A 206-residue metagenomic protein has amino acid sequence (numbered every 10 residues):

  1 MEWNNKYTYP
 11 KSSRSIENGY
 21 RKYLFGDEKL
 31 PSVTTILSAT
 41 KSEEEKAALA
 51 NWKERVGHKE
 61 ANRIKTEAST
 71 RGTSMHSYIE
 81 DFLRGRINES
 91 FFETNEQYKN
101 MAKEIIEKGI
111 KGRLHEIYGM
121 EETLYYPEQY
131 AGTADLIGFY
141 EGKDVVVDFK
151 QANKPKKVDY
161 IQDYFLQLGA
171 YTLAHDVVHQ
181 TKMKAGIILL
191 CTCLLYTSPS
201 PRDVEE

Functional and structural regions predicted by a protein language model:
M1-A131: Metal-dependent nuclease catalytic cores that hydrolyze phosphodiester bonds in DNA/RNA, characterized by
I64, K154-Q162: Short histidine-centered catalytic/ligand-binding loop motif
H76, G132-K156, Y171: Conserved catalytic cores of phosphodiester-cleaving nucleases, focusing on short active-site segments
Y125, A152-K154, C193-L194: Short, solvent-exposed loop/turn segments at secondary-structure junctions
Y125, I137-F139, L189-C191: A generic structural motif
Y160-L189: Metal-dependent nuclease catalytic cores in nucleic-acid-processing enzymes, especially RNase H-like/related
Y196-P201: Conserved small/polar residues in nucleotide/adenosyl-binding loops
V204-E205: Acidic, Ala/Val/Gly-enriched low-complexity intrinsically disordered segments
